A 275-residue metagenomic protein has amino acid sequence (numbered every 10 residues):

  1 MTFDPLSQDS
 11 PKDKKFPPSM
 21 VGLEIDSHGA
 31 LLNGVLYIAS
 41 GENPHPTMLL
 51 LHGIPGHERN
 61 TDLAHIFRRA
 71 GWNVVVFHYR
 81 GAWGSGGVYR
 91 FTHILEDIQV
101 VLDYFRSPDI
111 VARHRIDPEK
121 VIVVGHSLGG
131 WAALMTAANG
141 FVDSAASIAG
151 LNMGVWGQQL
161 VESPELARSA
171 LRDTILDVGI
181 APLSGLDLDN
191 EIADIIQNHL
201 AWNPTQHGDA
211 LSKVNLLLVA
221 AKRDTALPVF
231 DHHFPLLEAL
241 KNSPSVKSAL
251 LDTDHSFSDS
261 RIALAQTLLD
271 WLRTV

Functional and structural regions predicted by a protein language model:
M1-E42: N-terminal cap/lid segment of alpha/beta-hydrolase-fold proteins
P44-G53: Short beta-strand element of the alpha/beta-hydrolase
G53-I66, F230: The serine-hydrolase catalytic nucleophile loop
A64-G86: Conserved alpha/beta-hydrolase
Y89-R115: Alpha/beta-hydrolase active-site loop
V111-S127: Alpha/beta-hydrolase fold nucleophile elbow
M135-N190: Hydrolase active-site cap/lid region
S184-R273: Serine-hydrolase catalytic core
